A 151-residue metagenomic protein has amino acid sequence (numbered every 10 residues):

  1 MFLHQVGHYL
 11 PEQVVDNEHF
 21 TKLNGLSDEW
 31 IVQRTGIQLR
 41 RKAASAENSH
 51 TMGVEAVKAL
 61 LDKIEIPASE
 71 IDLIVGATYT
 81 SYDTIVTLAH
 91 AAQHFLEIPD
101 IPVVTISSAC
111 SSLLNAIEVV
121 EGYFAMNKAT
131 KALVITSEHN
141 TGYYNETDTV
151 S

Functional and structural regions predicted by a protein language model:
M1-D72, L96: Conserved "HGTGT" condensation-loop signature of ketosynthase/thiolase-family condensing enzymes that catalyze
D62-A68, Y82-S151: Acyl-thioester C-C bond-transforming condensing/cleaving domain
D72-Y79: Short glycine-rich or small-residue beta-strand-to-loop segments that form or flank ligand, phosphate, metal/Fe-S
